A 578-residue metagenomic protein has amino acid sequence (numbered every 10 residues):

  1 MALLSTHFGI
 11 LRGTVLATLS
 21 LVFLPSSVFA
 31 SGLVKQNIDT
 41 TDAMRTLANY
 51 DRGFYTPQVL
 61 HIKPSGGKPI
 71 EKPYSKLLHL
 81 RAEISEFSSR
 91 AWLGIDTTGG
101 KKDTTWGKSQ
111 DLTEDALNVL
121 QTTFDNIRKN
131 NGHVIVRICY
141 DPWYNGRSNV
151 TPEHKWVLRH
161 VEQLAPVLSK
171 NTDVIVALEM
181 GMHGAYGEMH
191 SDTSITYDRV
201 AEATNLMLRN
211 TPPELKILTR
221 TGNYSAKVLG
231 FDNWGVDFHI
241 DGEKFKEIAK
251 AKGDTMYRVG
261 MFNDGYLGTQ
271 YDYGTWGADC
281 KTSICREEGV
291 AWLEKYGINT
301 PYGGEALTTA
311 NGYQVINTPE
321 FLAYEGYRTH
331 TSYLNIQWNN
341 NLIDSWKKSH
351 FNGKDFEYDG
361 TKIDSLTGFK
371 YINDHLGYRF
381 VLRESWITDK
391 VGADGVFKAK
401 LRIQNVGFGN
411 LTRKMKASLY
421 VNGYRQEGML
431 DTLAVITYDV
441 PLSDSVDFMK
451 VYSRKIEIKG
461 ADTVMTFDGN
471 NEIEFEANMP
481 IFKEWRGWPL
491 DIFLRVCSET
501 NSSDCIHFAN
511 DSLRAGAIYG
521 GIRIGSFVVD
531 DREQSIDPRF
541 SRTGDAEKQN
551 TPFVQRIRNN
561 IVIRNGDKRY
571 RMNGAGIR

Functional and structural regions predicted by a protein language model:
G13-S27: Bacterial N-terminal signal peptides
S31-L120, N145, E288-K362: N-terminal substrate-binding region of glycoside hydrolase catalytic domains
L112-H133, V150-A177, D198-N210: An active-site-proximal structural segment forming one wall of the substrate-binding cleft that immediately precedes
L117, Q534-R578: C-terminal outer-membrane/trafficking sorting elements
I135-N145, L164-Y197: Active-site groove signature of glycoside hydrolases
A177-I343: Catalytic-core regions of glycoside hydrolase
N373-Q534: Extracellular/luminal regions of secreted and cell-surface proteins that mediate adhesion/ECM remodeling
